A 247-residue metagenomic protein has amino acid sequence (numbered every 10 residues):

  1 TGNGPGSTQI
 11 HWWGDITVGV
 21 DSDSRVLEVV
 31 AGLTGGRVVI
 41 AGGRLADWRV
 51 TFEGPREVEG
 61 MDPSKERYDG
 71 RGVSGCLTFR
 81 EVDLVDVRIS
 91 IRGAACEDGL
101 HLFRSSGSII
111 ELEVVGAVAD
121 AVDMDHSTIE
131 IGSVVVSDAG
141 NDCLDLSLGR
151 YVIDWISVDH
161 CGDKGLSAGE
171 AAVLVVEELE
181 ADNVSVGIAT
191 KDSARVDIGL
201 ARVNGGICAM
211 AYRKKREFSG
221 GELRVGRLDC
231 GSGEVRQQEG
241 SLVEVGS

Functional and structural regions predicted by a protein language model:
T1-S247: Extracellular beta-rich repeat passengers
